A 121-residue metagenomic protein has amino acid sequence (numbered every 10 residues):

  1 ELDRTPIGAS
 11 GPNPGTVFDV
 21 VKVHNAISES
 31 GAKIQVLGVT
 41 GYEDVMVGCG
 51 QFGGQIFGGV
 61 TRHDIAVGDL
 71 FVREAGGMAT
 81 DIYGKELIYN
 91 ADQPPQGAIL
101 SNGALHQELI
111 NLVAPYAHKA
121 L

Functional and structural regions predicted by a protein language model:
E1-L121: An extended, acidic
